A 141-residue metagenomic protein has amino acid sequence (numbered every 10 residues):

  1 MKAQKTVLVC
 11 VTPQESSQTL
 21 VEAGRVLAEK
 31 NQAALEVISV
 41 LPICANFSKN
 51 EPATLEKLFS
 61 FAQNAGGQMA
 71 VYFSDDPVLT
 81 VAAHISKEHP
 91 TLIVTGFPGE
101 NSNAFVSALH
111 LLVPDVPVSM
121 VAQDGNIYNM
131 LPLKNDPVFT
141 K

Functional and structural regions predicted by a protein language model:
M1-E15, L92, F97, V113-K141: Intrinsically disordered or low-complexity boundary/linker segments at protein termini and domain junctions
K2-N50: Small/aliphatic-rich secondary-structure junction motif
E22-G24, V81-H84, F105-L109: A short acidic, amphipathic alpha-helical/loop segment
A28-N31, E56-G67: Short helix-loop-beta junction
A45-K49, N101-N103, Y128-N129: Short, charged/polar "capping" segments at the starts of alpha-helices and the immediately preceding loops
E51-L55: Charged helix-capping and loop-helix junction motifs
A62-Q68, S102-N126: Short acidic, glycine/proline-enriched helix-loop-strand junctions
A65-I93, G99-N101, I127, N135-K141: Structural beta-alpha unit
